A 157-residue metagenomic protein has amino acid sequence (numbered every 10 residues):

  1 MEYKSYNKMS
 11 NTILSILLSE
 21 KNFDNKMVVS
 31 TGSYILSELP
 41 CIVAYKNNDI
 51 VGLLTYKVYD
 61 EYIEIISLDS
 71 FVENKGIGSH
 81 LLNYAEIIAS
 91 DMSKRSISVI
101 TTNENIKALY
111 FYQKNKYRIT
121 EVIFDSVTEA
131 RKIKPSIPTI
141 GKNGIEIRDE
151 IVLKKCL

Functional and structural regions predicted by a protein language model:
M1-Y3: Extreme N-terminal starter segment of soluble prokaryotic enzymes
S5-E73, S79-L82, C156: Acetyl-CoA-dependent GNAT
D24-K26, I35-S37, L53-T55, E73 (+1 more regions): Conserved acyl-donor/pantetheine-binding loop and adjacent beta-alpha core of acyl/acetyltransferases and related
N74-A89, Y110-K114: Conserved acetyl-CoA-binding loop-helix of GNAT-fold acetyltransferases
A89-N103: Conserved GNAT acetyl-CoA-binding A-motif
V99-A108, F124-R131: Conserved beta-strand-loop-alpha-helix junction that forms the acyl-donor binding cleft
Q113-E121: Conserved acetyl-CoA-binding loop of GNAT-fold acetyltransferases
